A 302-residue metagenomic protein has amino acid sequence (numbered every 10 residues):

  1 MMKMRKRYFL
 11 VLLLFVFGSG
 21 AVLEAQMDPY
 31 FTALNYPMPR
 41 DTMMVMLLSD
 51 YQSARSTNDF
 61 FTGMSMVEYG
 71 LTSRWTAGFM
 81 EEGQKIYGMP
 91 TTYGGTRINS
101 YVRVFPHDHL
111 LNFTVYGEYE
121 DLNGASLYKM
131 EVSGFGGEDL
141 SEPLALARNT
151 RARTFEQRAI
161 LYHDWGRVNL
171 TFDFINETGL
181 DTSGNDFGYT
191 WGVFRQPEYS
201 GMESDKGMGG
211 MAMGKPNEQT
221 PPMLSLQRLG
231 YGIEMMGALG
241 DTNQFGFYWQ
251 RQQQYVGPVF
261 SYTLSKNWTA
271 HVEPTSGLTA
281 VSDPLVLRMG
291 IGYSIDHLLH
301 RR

Functional and structural regions predicted by a protein language model:
M2, G20-V22: Glycine-centered signal
M2-L10: Bacterial N-terminal signal peptides that target proteins for export
V11-G20: Bacterial N-terminal signal peptides
A25-R302: Transmembrane beta-barrel domains of Gram-negative outer membranes and organellar outer membranes
